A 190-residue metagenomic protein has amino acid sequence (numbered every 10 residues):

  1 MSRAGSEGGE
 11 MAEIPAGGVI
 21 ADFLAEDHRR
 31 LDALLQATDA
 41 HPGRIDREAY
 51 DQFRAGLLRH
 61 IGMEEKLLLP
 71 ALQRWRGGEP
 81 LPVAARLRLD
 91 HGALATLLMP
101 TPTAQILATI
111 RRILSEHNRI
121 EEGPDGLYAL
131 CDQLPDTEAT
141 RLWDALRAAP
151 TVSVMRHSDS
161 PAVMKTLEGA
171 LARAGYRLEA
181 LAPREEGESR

Functional and structural regions predicted by a protein language model:
M1-R190: Small-residue-biased structural context
